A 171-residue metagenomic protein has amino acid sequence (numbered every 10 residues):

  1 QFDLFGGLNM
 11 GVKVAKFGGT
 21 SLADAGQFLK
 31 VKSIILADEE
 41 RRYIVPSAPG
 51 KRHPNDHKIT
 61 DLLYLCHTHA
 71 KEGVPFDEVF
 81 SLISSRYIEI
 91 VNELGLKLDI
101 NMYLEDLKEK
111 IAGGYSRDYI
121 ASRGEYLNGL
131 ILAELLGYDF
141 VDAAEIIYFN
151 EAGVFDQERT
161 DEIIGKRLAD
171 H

Functional and structural regions predicted by a protein language model:
L4-H171: Nucleotide/pyrophosphate-binding catalytic subdomain
